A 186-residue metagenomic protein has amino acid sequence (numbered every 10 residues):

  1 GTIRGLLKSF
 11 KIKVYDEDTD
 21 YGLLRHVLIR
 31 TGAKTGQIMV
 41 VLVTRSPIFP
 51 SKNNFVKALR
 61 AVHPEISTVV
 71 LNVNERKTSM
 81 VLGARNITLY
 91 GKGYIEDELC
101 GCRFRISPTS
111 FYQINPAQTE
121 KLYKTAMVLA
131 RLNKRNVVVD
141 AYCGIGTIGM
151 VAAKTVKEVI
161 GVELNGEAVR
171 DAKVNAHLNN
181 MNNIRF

Functional and structural regions predicted by a protein language model:
G1-D16, I29, K34, F49: Extended interfacial segments that mediate partner engagement and assembly in macromolecular machines
V14-Y21, H26, V138: Short helix/loop segment immediately N-terminal to the Walker
L23, G32-K34, E75-R76: Short, internal active-site loops enriched in acidic
H26-R30, E96: Short, surface-exposed charged micro-motifs
I29, G36-R45, R103-S107: Short, aliphatic-rich beta-strand segments
A33-G36, E65: Short flexible coil/turn linkers enriched for glycine and charged/polar residues that connect secondary-structure
S51-N53, K57-F186: Rossmann-like S-adenosyl-L-methionine
